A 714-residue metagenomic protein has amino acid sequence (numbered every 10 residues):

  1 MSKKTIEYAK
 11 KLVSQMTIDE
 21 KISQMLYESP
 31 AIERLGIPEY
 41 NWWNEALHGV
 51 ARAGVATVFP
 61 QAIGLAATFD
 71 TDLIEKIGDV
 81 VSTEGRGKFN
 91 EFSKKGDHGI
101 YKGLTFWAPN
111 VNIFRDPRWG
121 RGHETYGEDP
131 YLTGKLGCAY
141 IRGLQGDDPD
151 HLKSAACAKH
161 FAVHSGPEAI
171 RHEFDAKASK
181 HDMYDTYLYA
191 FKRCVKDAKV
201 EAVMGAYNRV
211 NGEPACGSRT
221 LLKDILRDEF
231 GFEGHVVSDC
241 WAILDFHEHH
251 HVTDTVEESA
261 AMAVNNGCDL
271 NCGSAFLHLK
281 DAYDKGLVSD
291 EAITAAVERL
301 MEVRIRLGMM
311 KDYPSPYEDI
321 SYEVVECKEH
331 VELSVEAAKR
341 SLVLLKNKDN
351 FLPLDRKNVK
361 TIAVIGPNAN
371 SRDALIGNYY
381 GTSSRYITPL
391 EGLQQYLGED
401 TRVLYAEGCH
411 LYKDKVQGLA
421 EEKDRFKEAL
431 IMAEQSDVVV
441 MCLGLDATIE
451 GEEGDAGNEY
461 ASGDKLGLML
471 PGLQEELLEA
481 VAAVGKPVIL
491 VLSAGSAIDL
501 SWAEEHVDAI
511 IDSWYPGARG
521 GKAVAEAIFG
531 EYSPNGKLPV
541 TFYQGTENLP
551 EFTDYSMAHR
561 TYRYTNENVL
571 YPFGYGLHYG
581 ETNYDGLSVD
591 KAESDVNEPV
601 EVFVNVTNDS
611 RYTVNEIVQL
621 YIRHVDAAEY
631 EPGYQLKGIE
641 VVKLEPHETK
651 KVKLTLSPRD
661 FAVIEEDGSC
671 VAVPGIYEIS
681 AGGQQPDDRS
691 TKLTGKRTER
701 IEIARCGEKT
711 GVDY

Functional and structural regions predicted by a protein language model:
M1-E665, P674-A681, Q685, Y714: Glycoside hydrolase catalytic-domain context in secreted enzymes
E665-D667, S690: Flexible, membrane-facing loop/turn or short amphipathic-helix motifs that contact lipid bilayers or gate lipid-binding
C670-A672: Surface-exposed, short loops/turns at beta-strand junctions within beta-sandwich domains
D688-D713: Short beta-strand elements
